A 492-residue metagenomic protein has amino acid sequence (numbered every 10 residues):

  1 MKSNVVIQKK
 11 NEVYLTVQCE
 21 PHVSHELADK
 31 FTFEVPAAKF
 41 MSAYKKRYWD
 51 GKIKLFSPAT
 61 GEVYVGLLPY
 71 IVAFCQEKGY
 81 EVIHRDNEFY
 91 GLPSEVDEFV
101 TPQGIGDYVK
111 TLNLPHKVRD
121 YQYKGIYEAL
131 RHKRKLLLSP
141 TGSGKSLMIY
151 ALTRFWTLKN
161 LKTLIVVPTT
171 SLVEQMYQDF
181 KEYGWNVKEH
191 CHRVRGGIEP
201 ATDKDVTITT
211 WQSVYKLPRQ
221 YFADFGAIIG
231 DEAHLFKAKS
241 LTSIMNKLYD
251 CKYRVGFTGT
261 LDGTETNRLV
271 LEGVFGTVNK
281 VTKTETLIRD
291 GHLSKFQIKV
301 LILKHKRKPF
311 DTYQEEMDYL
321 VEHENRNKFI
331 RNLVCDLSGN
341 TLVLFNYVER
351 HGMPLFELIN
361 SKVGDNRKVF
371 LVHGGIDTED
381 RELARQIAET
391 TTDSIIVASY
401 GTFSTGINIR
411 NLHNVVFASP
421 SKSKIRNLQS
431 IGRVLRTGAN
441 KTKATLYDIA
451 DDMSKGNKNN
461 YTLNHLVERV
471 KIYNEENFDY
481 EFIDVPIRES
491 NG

Functional and structural regions predicted by a protein language model:
K52-L55, Y90-L138: Conserved pre-motif I regulatory segment
R131-W156: Walker A/P-loop
L158, K162-Y215, V369: Conserved nucleic-acid-binding Ia/Ib motif block in the N-terminal RecA-like helicase ATPase lobe
E174, H190-T202, L342, M353-P354 (+1 more regions): Conserved helicase ATPase core of P-loop NTP-dependent helicases/translocases
R195-A227, K237-S243, T402: Conserved helix/coil segment N-terminal to the catalytic DExD/H
H234-Q297, Y473: Post-DEXD/H (motif II) to motif III coupling segment of the RecA-like Helicase ATP-binding lobe
T260, G374-E475: Conserved RecA-like P-loop NTPase helicase motor core
K308-N346, R350-S361: Conserved interdomain hinge at the start of the Helicase C-terminal
